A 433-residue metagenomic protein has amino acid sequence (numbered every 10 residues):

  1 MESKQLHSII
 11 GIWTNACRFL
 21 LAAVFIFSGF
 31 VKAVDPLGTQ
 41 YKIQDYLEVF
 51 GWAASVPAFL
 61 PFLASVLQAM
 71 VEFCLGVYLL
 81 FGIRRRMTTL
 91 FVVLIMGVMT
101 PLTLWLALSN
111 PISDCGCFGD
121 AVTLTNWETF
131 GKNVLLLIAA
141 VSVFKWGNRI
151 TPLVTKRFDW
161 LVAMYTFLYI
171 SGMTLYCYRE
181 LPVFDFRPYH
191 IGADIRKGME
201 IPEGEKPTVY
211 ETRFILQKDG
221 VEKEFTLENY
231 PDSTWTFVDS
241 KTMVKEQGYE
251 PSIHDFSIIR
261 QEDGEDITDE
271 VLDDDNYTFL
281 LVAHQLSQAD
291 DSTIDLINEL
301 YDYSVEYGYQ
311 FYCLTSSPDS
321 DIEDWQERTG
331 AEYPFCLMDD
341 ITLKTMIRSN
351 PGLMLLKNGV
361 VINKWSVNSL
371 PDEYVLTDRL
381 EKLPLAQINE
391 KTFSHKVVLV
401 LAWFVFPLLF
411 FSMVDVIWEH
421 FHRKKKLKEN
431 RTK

Functional and structural regions predicted by a protein language model:
G11-A33, P61-L102, I138: Functionalized membrane-embedded alpha-helices
T88, A289-D295, F393, V397 (+1 more regions): Juxtamembrane interface at the cytosolic side of transmembrane helices
G97-I150: Membrane-embedded alpha-helical segments of integral membrane proteins
V154-V183: Internal/C-terminal transmembrane anchor helices
G172-D266: Membrane-interface segments at or immediately adjacent to transmembrane helices that form the boundary between
T212-G220, P351-W365: A short, hydrophobic beta-strand/beta-hairpin element that forms part of a small beta-sheet core
E246-G248, H254-I259, T268-Q288: Short active-site neighborhood of thiol/selenol oxidoreductases, capturing the structured segment around
F311-Y312, T329-R348: Short, internal strand/loop/helix patches that form the active-site neighborhood or redox-interaction surface
